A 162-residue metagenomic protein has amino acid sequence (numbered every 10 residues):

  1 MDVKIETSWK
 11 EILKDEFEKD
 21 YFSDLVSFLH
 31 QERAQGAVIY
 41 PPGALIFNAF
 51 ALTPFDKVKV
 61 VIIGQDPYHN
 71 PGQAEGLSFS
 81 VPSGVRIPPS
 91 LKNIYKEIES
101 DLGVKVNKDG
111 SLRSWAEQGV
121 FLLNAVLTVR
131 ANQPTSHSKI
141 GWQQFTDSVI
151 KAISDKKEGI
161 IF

Functional and structural regions predicted by a protein language model:
M1-L13: Generic N-terminal amphipathic, Lys/Arg-enriched alpha-helix
D15-I161: A polyanion-binding, active-site-adjacent surface
